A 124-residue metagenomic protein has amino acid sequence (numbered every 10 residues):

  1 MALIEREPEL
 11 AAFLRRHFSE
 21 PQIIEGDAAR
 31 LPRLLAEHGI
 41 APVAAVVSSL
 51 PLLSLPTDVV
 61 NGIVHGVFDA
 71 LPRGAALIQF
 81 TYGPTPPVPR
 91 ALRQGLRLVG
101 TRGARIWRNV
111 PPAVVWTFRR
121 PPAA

Functional and structural regions predicted by a protein language model:
M1-E5: Conserved SAM-binding motif I beta-strand of class I
P8-I40: S-adenosyl-L-methionine
I40-V59: A short SAM/SAH-binding and catalytic strip from SAM-dependent methyltransferases
P51, F80-G83: Short strand-turn motif at the edge of the Rossmann-like AdoMet-binding core
N61-R73: A short glycine-rich, Lys/Arg-flanked "PGG" loop and its adjoining helix->strand segment in the class I
L71-T81: Conserved beta-strand signature within the Rossmann-like core of class I S-adenosyl-L-methionine
R90-R108: Conserved Class I S-adenosyl-L-methionine
R105-A124: Core SAM-dependent methyltransferase catalytic element
